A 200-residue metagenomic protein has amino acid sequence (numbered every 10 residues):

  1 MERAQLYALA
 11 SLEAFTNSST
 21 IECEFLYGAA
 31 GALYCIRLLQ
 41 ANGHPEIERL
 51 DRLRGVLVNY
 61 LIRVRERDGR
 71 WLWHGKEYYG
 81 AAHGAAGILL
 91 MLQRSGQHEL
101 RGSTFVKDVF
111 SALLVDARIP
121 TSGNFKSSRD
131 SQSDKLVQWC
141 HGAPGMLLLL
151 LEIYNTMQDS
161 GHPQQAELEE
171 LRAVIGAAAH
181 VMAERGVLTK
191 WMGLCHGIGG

Functional and structural regions predicted by a protein language model:
M1, C23-Q40, E77-R94, K135-E152 (+1 more regions): Well-ordered alpha-helical segments within folded domains of soluble proteins
M1-R3, T16-L26, G43-I47: Alpha-helix boundary/capping segments in eukaryotic regulatory proteins
E2-T20, R52-W71, T104-K126, G161-T189: Long, well-ordered core segments of solenoidal/helical folds
A10, C35-N42, R63, R94-Q97 (+3 more regions): Positions within ordered alpha-helical repeat solenoids
A32-H98: Internal metal/ion-chelating core segments
H44-E46, H98-L100, Y154-E170: Acidic, serine/threonine/proline-rich low-complexity intrinsically disordered regions
G87-L149: Acidic, glycine-rich loop-and-beta core segments that form the ion-binding/anion-interacting portion of active sites
